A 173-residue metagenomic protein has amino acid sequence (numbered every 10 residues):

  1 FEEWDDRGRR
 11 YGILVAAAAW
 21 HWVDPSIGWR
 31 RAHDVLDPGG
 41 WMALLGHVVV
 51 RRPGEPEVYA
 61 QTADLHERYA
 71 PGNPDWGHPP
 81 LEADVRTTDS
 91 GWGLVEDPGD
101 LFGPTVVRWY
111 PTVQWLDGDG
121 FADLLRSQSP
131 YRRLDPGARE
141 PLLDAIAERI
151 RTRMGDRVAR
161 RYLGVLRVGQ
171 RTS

Functional and structural regions predicted by a protein language model:
F1-E2, V168: Portal/gating segments that form or line small-molecule/metal binding sites
E2-L14: A short acidic, Gly/Pro-enriched loop at the edge of an enzyme's catalytic core that lines a small-molecule cofactor
W4, W22-V23, G46, Y69 (+3 more regions): Tryptophan-centric aromatic hotspots in well-structured domains and transmembrane helices
R7, G54-V58, G120: Short aromatic-enriched loop/helix-cap "lid" or pocket-rim segments at secondary-structure transitions that line
Y11-S26, V48: A short SAM/SAH-binding and catalytic strip from SAM-dependent methyltransferases
S26-G40: A short glycine-rich, Lys/Arg-flanked "PGG" loop and its adjoining helix->strand segment in the class I
D37-T112: Conserved catalytic/acceptor-binding region of the Class I
A83-R86, S90-S173: Conserved Class I S-adenosyl-L-methionine
